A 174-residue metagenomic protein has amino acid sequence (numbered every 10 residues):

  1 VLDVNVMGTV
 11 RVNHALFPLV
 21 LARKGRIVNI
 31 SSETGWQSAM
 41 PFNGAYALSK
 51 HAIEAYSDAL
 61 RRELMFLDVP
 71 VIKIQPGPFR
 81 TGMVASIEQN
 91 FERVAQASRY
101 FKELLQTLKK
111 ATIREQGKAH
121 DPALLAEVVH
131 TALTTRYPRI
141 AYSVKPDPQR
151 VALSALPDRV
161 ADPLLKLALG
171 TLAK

Functional and structural regions predicted by a protein language model:
V1-L2: A hydrophobic alpha-helix adjacent to the NAD(P)-binding/active-site core of NAD(P)-dependent oxidoreductases, strongly
V12-L16, V20, N29, Y56-S57: Hydrophobic positions on the long internal alpha-helix of Rossmann-like NAD(P)-dependent oxidoreductase domains
N13, S49-A52: Active-site helix of classical SDR
P18, R62-M65: Alpha-helical segment proximal to the catalytic Tyr-Lys
S32: Residue(s) in the substrate-gating loop at a strand-loop-helix junction that position the organic substrate next
A39-A47, A59: Active-site loop-to-helix junction immediately N-terminal to the catalytic Tyr of the SDR YXXXK motif in Rossmann-fold
M65-Q116: C-terminal beta-strand-loop-alpha-helix "lid" module of Rossmann-like NAD(P)-dependent dehydrogenases
